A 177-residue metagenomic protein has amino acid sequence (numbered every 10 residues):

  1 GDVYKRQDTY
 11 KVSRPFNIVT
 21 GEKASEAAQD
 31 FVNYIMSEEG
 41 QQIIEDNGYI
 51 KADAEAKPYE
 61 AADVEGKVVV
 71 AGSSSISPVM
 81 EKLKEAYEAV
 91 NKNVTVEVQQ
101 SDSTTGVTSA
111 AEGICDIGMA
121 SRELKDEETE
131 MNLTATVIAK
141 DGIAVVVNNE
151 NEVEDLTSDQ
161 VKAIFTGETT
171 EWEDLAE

Functional and structural regions predicted by a protein language model:
G1-E177: Exported/periplasmic ABC-transporter solute-binding proteins
